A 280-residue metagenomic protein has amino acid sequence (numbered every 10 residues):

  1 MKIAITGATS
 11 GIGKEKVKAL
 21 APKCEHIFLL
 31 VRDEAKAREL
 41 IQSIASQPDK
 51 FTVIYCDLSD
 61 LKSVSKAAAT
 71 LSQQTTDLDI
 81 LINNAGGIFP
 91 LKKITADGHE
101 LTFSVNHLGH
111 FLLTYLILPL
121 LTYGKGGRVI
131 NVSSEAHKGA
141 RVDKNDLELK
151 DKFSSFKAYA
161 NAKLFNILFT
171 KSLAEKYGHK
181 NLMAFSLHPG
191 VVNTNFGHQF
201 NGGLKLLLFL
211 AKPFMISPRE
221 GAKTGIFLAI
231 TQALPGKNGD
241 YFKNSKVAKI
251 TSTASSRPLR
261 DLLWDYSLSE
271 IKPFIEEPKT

Functional and structural regions predicted by a protein language model:
M1-F28: Canonical Rossmann dinucleotide-binding motif of NAD(H)/NADP(H)-dependent dehydrogenases/reductases, specifically
K2-I5, L81-I82, V129: Conserved hydrophobic beta-strands of the Rossmann-like cofactor-binding core in SDR/related NAD(P)H-dependent
K23-E39: Conserved glycine-rich Rossmann-like NAD(P)H-binding loop of the short-chain dehydrogenase/reductase
E34, I54-A69: The beta1-alpha1 cofactor-binding region of Rossmann-like NAD(H)/NADP(H)-dependent oxidoreductases
K66-Q73, P90-K92, D97-S104: Active-site Tyr-X3-Lys motif and surrounding loop/helix of classical short-chain dehydrogenase/reductase
G86-A96, E100, T122-K180, F185-L208: Catalytic loop of short-chain dehydrogenase/reductase
H107-L108: Ankyrin-repeat alpha-helix packing hotspot
A162, S186, F209-K249, R257-D261 (+1 more regions): C-terminal helical subdomain
